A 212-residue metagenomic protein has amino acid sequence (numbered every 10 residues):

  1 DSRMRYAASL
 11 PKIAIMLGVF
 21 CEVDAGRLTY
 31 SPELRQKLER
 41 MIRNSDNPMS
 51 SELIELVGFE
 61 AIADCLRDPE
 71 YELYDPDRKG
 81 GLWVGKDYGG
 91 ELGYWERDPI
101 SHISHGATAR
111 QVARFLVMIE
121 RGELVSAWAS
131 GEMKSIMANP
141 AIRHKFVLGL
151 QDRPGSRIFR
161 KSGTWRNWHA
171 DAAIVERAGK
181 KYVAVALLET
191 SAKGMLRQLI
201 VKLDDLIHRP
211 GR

Functional and structural regions predicted by a protein language model:
D1, L34, N44-S50, E91-I100: Flexible glycine/proline-enriched surface loops and loop-helix/loop-strand junctions
D1-R3, C21-E22, D46, E189-S191: Solvent-exposed coil/turn segments that connect beta secondary-structure elements in extracytoplasmic/periplasmic
M4-L28, M41, A184: Active-site SXXK
M16, I42-N47, V112: Acidic/polar active-site rim loop that often engages polyanionic ligands
C21-E39, S126-S130: Short, well-structured active-site flanking segments
P32-D46, E55-F59, W83, D87 (+1 more regions): Acidic helix-start/capping segments at beta-turn-to-alpha-helix junctions
L53-L124: Mid-domain, small-residue-enriched loop/turn segments at the edges of structured enzyme/sensor domains
G58, S104, A113-R212: Structured C-terminal helix/loop/strand segments within mature extracytoplasmic catalytic/sensor domains
